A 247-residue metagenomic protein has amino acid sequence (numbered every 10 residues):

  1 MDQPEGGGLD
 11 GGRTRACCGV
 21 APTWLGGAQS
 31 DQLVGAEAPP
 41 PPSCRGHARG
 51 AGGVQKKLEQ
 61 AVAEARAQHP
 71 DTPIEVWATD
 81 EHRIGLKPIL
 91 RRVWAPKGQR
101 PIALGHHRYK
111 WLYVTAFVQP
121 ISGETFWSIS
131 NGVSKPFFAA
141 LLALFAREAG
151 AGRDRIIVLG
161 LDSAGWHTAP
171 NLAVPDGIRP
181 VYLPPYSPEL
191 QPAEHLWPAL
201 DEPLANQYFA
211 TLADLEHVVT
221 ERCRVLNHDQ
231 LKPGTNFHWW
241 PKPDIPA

Functional and structural regions predicted by a protein language model:
M1-R45, E75, H82-I84: Conserved short alpha-helical interface segments
G6, W24, D80-H82, A116-F117 (+4 more regions): Generic structural signal for small/hydrophobic residues in well-ordered secondary structure, especially within
P39-S43, Q99-H107, D176-H195: RNase H-like polynucleotidyl transferase catalytic core
V54-A143, W239-A247: Extended, low-complexity cationic-aromatic segments
T72-V76, A193-A247: C-terminal anion-handling pockets and recognition modules
W77-T79, I157-L161, V181-P184: Short beta-strand segments
F137-I157: Short, basic/hydrophobic alpha-helical segments
R153-H167, Q191: Acidic/histidine-rich, metal-coordinating catalytic segments
